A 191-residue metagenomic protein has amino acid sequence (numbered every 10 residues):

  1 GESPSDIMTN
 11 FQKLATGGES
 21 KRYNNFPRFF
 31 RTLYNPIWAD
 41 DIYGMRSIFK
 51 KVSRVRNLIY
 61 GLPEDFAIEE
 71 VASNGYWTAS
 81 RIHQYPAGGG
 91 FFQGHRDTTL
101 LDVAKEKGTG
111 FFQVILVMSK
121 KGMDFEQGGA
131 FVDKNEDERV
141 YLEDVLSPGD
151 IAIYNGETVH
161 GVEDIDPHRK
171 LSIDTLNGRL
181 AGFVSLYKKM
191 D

Functional and structural regions predicted by a protein language model:
G1-D6: Cytochrome P450 catalytic domain signature, combining two hallmark sequence patches
T9-P86: Signature of the catalytic double-stranded beta-helix
I68-E69, T99-A104, R169-S172: Short, P/G- and charge-enriched loop/turn segments at secondary-structure junctions
E70-W77, G88, G108, D124-E126 (+1 more regions): A short, polar/charged loop/turn motif at coil->beta-strand junctions and beta-hairpin connectors
I82-A87, D102-D124, G182-L186: Short, conserved beta-strand element in jelly-roll/cupin
G88-G89, G149: Tight coil/turn sites that cap or link beta-strands
F91-T99: Histidine-centered catalytic micro-motifs
G110, F125-D191: Catalytic core of Fe(II)/2-oxoglutarate
